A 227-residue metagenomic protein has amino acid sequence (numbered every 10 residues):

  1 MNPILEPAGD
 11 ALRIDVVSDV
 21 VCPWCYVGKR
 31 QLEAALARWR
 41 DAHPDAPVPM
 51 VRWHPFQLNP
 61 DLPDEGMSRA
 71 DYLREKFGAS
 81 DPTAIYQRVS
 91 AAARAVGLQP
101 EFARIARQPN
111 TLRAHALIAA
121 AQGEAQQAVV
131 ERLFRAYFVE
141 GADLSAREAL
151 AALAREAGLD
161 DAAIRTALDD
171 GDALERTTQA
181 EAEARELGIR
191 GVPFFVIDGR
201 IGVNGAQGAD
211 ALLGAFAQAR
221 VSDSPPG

Functional and structural regions predicted by a protein language model:
N2-V17, V21, V27-D41, D45 (+3 more regions): C-terminal cap of thioredoxin/glutaredoxin-like
R30-E140: Structural alpha/beta surface segment adjacent to cysteine/selenocysteine redox centers across thiol/disulfide enzymes
